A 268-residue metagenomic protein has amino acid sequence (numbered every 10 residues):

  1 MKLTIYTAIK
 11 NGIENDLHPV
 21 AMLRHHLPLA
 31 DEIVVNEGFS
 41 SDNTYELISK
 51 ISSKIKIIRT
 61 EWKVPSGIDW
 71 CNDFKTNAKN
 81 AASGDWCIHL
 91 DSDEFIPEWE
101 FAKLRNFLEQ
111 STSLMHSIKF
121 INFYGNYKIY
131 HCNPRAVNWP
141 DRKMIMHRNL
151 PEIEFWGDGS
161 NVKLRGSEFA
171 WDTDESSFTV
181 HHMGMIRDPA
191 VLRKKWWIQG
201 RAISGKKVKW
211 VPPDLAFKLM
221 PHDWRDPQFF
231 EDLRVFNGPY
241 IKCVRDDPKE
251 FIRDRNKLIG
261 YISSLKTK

Functional and structural regions predicted by a protein language model:
L3-N11, L17-A21, N43-H89: Active-site-proximal specificity loops/subdomain of glycosyltransferases
L27: Gly/Ala-rich phosphate-binding loop of Rossmann-like dinucleotide-binding domains, activating on the conserved
D31-F39, T60-W62: Short beta-strand/loop segment that forms part of the nucleotide-sugar
E32, K54-K56, T179: Conserved beta-strand segments of alpha/beta enzyme cores
G38, L90-D91: Active-site acidic Asp-centered loop
D69-K79, F95-K268: Catalytic-site signature of metal-activated, phosphate-bearing donor transferases, centered on the GT-A/GT-A-like
I88-L90, I96-P97: Hydrophobic/aromatic residue at the end of a short beta strand that borders the catalytic acidic motif
